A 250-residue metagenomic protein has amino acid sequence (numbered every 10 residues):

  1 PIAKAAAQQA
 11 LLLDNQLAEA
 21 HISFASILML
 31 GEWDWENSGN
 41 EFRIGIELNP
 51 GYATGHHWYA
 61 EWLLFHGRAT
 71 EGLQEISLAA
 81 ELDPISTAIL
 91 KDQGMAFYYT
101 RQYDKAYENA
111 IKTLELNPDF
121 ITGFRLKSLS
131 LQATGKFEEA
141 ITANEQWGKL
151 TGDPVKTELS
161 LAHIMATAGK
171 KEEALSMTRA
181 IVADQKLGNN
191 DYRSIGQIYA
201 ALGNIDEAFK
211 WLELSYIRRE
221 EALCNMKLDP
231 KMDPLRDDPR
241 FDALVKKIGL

Functional and structural regions predicted by a protein language model:
P1-Q8, I22, W35-R43, Y52-H57 (+1 more regions): Alpha-helical protein-protein interaction modules
Q8-L17, G51: Flexible helix-coil transition and linker loops at the boundaries of alpha-helical arrays
A25: Periplasmic c-type cytochrome electron-transfer domains
E47: N-terminal/domain-start segments enriched in small and hydrophobic, helix-friendly residues, covering either
